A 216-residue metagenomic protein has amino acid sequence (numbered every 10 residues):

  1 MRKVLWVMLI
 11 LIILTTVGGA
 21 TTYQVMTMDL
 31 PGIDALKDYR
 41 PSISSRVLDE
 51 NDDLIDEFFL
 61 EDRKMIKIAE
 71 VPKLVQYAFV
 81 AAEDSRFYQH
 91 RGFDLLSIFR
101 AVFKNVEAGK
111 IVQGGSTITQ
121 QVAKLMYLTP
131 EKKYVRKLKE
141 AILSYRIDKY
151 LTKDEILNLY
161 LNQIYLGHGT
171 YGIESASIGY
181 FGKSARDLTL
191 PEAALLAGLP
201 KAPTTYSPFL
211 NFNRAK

Functional and structural regions predicted by a protein language model:
M1-L48, R86, V106: N-terminal type II signal-anchor transmembrane helix that functions as the membrane-insertion/stop-transfer segment
D29, P41-S44, D62-K64, V75-Y77 (+6 more regions): Envelope-exposed proteins and targeting segments
L30-I33, F59-I68, A82: N-terminal post-signal-peptidase region of extra-cytosolic proteins
D38-K64: Short extracytoplasmic
D38-R40, L48, E70-L74, Y150-T152 (+1 more regions): Extracellular/periplasmic catalytic domains that process cell-envelope and extracellular macromolecules
L54, R63-M65, S85-F87, N105 (+3 more regions): Solvent-exposed loop/turn segments at secondary-structure junctions within structured extracellular/periplasmic domains
K67-I118, Y171-F181, L188: Flexible, acidic/glycine-enriched loop-and-adjacent beta/alpha segments that face the extracytoplasmic/periplasmic side
K110-K216: Non-catalytic, structured segments within soluble enzyme domains
